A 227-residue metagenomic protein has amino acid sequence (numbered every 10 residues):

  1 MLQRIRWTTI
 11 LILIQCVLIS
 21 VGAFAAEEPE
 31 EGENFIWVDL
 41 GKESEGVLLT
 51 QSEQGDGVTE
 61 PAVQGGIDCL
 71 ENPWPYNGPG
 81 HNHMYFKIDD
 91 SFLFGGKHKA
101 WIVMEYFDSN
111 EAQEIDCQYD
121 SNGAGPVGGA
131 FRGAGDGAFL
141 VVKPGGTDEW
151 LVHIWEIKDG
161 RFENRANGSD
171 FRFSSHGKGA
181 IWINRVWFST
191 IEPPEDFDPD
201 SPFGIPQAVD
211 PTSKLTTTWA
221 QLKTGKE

Functional and structural regions predicted by a protein language model:
T9-S20: Bacterial N-terminal signal peptides
A26-S91: Glycan-recognition and processing domains
M84, N110-G123, N167: Beta-strand acidic-aromatic groove motif in beta-rich domains, primarily in extracellular
K87-I102, P144-G146: Extracellular/lumenal carbohydrate-interaction signature centered on repeated Trp-anchored short motifs
S91, V103-E111, D120-N122, G160: Solvent-exposed strand-to-loop "edge" motifs in beta-rich extracellular domains
A124-R165: Extracellular carbohydrate recognition and processing domains and analogous Trp-centered ligand-binding platforms
V152-W187: Extracellular beta-strand ligand-recognition surfaces/modules
S175-D200, T216: Extracellular carbohydrate recognition
